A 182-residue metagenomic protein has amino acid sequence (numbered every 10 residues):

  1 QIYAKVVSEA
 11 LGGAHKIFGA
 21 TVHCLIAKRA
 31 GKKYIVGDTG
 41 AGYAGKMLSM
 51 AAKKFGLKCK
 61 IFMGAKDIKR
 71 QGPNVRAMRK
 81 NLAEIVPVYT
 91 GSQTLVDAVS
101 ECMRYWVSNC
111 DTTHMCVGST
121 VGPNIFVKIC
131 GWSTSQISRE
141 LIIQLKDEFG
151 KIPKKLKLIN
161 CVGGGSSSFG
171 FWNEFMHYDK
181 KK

Functional and structural regions predicted by a protein language model:
Y3-G31, I125-Q144: Glycine-rich oxoanion-binding loops at beta->alpha junctions
Y3-V6, V36-G37, V86-V88, M115-S119 (+1 more regions): General beta-strand structural signal in soluble alpha/beta enzymes
A4, K16, H23, A52 (+4 more regions): Buried hydrophobic positions in well-ordered alpha/beta secondary-structure cores of metabolic enzymes
L11, G19, R29-A51, F55-G64 (+1 more regions): A short, small-residue-rich loop immediately preceding and capping a beta-strand
A20-A27, L48-A51, C102, I137-L141 (+1 more regions): Buried hydrophobic packing segments
C24-I26, A51-I61, A77, N173-K182: A glycine- and small-aliphatic-rich helix-loop capping segment at beta-alpha/alpha-beta transitions that lines
K60-I152: Small/polar-residue-rich loop-to-helix segments that shape phosphate-bearing ligand pockets
K146, G150-K182: Acidic, glycine-rich loop-and-beta core segments that form the ion-binding/anion-interacting portion of active sites
